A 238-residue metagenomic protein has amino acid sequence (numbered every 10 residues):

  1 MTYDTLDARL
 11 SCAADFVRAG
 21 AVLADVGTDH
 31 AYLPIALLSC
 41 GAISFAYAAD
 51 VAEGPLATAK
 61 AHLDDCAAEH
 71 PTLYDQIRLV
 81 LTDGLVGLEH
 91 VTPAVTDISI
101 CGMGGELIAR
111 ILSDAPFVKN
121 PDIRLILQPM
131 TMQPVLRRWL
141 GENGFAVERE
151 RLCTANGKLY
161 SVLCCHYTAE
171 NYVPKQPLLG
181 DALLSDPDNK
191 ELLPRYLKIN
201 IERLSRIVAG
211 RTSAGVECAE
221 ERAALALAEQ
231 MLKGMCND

Functional and structural regions predicted by a protein language model:
M1-A21, I35: S-adenosyl-L-methionine
T2-A8, L88-E89, D97, E106-D238: Class I S-adenosyl-L-methionine
G20-D29: Conserved class I S-adenosyl-L-methionine
H30-I43: Conserved SAM-binding loop of SAM-dependent methyltransferases across substrates and taxa, primarily the Class I
F45-D50: Conserved SAM-binding motif I beta-strand of class I
A52-G54: Conserved SAM/SAH-binding beta-strand->alpha-helix loop
K60-T92: S-adenosyl-L-methionine
A94-G102: Short SAM/SAH-binding signature in class I
